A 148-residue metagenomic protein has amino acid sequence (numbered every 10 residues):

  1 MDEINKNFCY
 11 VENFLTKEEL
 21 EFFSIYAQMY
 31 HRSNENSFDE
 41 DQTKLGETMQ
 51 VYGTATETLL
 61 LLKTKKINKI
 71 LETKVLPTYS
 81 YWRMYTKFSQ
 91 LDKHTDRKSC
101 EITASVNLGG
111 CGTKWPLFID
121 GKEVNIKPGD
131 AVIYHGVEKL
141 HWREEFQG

Functional and structural regions predicted by a protein language model:
M1-L71: Non-heme Fe(II)/2-oxoglutarate
Y10-V11, L76-P77, I133-Y134: A structural signal for short, well-ordered beta-strand segments and their strand-loop junctions that often border
T16, S80-R83: Residue-level "edge-of-site" marker
L62-K66, Y81, T103: Generic beta-strand or strand-like secondary-structure segments
E72-Y81: A short coil-to-beta-strand element that immediately follows conserved catalytic motifs
Y85-E138, W142: Catalytic core of non-heme Fe(II) oxygenases with the double-stranded beta-helix
E144-G148: Short, compositionally biased
